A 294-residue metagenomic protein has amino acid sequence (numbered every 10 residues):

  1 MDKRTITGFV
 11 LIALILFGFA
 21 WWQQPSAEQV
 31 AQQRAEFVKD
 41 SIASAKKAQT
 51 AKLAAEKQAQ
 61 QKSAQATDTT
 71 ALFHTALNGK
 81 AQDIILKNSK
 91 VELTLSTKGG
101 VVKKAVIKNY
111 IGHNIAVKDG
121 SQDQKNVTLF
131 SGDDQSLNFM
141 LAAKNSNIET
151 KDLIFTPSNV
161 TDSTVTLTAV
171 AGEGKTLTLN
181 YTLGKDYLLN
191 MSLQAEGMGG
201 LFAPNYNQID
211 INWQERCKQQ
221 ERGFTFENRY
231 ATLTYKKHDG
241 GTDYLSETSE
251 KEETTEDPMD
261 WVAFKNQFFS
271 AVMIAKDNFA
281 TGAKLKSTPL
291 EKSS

Functional and structural regions predicted by a protein language model:
M1-A55, A171: Subset of Sec-pathway N-terminal targeting signals
A48-A81: Short, Gly/Pro- and small/polar-rich lid/capping loops
A76-S294: Soluble non-transmembrane domains of integral membrane proteins
